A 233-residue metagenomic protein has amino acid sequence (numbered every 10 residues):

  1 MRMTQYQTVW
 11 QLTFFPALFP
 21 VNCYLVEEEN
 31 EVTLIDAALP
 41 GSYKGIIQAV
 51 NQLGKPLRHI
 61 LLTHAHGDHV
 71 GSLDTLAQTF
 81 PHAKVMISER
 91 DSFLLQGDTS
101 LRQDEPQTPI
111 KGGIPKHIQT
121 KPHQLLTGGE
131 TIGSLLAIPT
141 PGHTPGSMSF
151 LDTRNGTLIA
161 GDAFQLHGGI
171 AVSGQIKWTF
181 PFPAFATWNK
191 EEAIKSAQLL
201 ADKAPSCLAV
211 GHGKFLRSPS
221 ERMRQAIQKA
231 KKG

Functional and structural regions predicted by a protein language model:
R2-Q52, F150-G161: Conserved beta-strand hairpin/beta-sheet module of binuclear metal-dependent hydrolase folds, prominently
M3-Q5, E89-P139, T144, F185-W188 (+1 more regions): Metallo-beta-lactamase
V26, D36, I46, H64 (+7 more regions): Divalent metal-coordination and catalytic microenvironments
T33-I35, L61, V85, T157-I159 (+1 more regions): Residue-level marker for buried hydrophobic side chains located in beta-strands that build the well-ordered beta-sheet
P40, L136-P139, P145-P219: Metallo-beta-lactamase
A49-T127, Q228: Active-site HxH/HxHxD metal-binding segment of metal-dependent hydrolases
R217-G233: Binuclear metal-ion centers of metallo-dependent hydrolases, dominated by the metallo-beta-lactamase
